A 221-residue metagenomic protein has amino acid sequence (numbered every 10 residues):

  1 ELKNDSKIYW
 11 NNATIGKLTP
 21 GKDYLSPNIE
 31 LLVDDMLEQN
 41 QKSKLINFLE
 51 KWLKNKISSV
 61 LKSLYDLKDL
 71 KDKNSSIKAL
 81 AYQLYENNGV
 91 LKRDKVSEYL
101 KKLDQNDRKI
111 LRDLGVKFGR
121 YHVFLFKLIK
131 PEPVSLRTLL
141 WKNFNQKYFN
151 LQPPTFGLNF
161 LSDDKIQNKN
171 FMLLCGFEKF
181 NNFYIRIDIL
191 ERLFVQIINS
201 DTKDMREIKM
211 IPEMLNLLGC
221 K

Functional and structural regions predicted by a protein language model:
E1-E213, L217-C220: Acidic, serine/threonine- and proline-rich low-complexity intrinsically disordered segments
